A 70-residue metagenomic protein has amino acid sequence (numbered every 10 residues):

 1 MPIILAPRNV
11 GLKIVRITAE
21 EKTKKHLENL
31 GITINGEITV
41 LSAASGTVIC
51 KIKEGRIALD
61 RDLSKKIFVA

Functional and structural regions predicted by a protein language model:
M1-P7: C-terminal regulatory/oligomerization modules of transcriptional regulators
I3, K24-K25, V40-A70: C-terminal structural segments of small proteins and small subunits
V10-K24: Short, structured beta-strand/loop micro-motifs enriched in basic residues and often containing a Trp
I14, I38-V40: Conserved hydrophobic positions within beta-strands
H26-N29, E37: Residue-level recognition of specific faces of alpha-helices
